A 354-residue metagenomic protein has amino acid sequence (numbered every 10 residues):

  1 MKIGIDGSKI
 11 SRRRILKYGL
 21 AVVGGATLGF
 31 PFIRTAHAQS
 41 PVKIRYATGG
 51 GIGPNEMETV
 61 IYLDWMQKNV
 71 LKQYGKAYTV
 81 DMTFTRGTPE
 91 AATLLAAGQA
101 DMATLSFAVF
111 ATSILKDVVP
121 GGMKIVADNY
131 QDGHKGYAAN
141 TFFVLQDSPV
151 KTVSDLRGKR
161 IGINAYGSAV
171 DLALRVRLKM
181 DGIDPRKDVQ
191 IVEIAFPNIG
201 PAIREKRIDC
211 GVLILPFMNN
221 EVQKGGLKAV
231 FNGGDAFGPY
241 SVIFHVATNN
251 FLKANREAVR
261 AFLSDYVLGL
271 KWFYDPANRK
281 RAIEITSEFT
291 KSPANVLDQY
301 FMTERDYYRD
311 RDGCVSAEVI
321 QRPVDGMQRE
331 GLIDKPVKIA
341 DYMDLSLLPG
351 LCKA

Functional and structural regions predicted by a protein language model:
M1-R14, A21-A26: N-terminal secretory signal peptides
K9, F30-R45: C-terminal segment of N-terminal export signals and the immediately downstream linker at the start of the mature
Q39-D184, Q190-E193, D209-L215, P239: Short, glycine-/small- and polar/acidic-enriched structural segments that line small-molecule recognition paths
G51, K253-D334: Secondary-structure end/capping motifs
Q131-F142, L227-K228, S241-N250, P323-V324: Small-molecule pocket liners
R186, P197-E288: Pocket-lining segment of extracytoplasmic ligand-binding domains
V324-A354: Conserved C-terminal helix/tail region of periplasmic/extracytoplasmic solute-binding proteins
